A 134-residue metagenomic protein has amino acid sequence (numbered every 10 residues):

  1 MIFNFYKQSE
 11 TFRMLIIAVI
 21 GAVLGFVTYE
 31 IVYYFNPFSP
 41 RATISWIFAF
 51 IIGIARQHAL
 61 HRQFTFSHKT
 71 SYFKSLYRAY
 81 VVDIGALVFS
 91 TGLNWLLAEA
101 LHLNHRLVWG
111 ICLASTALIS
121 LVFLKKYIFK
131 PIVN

Functional and structural regions predicted by a protein language model:
M1-N134: Interaction-mediating elements
